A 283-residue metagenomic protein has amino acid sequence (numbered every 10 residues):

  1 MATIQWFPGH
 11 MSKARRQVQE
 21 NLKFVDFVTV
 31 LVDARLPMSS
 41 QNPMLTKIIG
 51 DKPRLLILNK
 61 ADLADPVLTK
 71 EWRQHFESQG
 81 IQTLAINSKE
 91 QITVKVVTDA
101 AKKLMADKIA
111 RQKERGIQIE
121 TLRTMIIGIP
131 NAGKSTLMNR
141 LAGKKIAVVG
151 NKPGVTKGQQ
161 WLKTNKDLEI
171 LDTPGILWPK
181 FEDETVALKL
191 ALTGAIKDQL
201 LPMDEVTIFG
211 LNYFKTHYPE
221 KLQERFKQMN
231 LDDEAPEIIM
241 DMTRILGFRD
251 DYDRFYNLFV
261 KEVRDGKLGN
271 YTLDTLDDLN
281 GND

Functional and structural regions predicted by a protein language model:
M1-V28, R35-L36, Q41-P43, I48-R54 (+3 more regions): Helix-rich effector regions associated with P-loop NTPase G domains
V30, L56-L58, I126: Structural beta-sheet core signal
P43-T46, K70-R73, D99-A100, R140-L141 (+1 more regions): Short, glycine/charged-enriched secondary-structure capping and boundary segments
R54-I57, V67: Extended basic (Lys/Arg/His-rich) segments that typically form rRNA-contacting surfaces in ribosomal proteins
D62-I127, I146: Canonical P-loop GTPase G-domain recognition
S88, M138, L168-L171: Conserved active-site beta-strand-loop modules that form the wall/rim of enzyme catalytic pockets and either contain
K108-Q112, N139, K145-N151, Y218-K221: Short, structured loop/turn "capping" segments at alpha-beta junctions
R123-G143, T173: Glycine-rich phosphate-binding P-loop
